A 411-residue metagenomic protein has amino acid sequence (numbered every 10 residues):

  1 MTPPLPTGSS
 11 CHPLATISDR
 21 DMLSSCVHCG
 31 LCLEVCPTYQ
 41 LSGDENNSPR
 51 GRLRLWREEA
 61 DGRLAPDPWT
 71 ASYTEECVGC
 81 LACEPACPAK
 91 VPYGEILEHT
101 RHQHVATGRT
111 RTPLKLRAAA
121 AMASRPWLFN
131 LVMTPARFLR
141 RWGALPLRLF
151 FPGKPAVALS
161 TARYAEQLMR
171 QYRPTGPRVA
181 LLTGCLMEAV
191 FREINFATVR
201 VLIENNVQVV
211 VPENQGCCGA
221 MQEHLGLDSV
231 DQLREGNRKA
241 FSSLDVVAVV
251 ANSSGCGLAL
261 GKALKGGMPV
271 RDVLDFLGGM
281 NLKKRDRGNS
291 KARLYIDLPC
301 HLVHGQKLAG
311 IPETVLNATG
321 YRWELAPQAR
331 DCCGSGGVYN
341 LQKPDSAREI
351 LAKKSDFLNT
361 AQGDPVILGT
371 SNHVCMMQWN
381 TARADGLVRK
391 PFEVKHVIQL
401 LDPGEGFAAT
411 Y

Functional and structural regions predicted by a protein language model:
T2-A15, Y39-S72, K90-A118, R389-I398: Non-heme iron-sulfur electron-transfer modules
L5, C26-C29, P68-S72, R170-Q171 (+2 more regions): Short hydrophobic/aromatic-rich motifs at helix boundaries and adjacent loops
C11-L23, R63-T74, R170, I203-N206 (+1 more regions): Short, intrinsically disordered, charge-biased short linear motifs at domain edges
A15-S18, S24, H28, W127 (+1 more regions): N-terminal amphipathic alpha-helix initiation
R20-Y39, D67, A71-V91, R330: Cysteine-centered iron-sulfur cluster-binding motifs in ferredoxin-type domains/subunits of redox enzymes
L31-E34, D44-P49, V209: N-terminal glycine-rich anion-binding loops that anchor highly charged ligand groups
L31-E34, R54, V78, R137 (+1 more regions): Generic structural signal for well-ordered, non-membrane alpha-helices
Y93-Y411: Iron-sulfur cluster-binding electron-transfer modules in prokaryotic oxidoreductases
